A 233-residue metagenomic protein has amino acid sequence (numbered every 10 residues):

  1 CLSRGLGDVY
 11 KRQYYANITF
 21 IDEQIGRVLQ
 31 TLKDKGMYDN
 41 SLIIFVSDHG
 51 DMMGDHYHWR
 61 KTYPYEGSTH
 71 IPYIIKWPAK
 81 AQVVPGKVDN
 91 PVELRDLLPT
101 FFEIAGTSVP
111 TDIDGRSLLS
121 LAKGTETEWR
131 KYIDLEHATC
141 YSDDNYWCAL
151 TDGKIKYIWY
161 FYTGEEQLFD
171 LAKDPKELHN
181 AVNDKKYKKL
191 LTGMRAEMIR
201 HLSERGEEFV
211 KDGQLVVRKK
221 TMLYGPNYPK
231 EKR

Functional and structural regions predicted by a protein language model:
C1-L6, Y10: Single conserved hydrophobic/aromatic residue that forms the stacking wall/gate of nucleotide- or nucleobase-binding
Q13-A16, F20-R27, K189-R200: A non-catalytic, amphipathic alpha-helix used as a structural packing/dimerization or gating element in enzyme scaffolds
Y14, I18-I21, I25, L42-S47 (+3 more regions): Beta-strand elements within well-structured catalytic alpha/beta cores of enzymes that handle phosphate/sulfate esters
Y15, S68, V88-R95, D112 (+2 more regions): Short, solvent-exposed loop/helix junctions and linker helices that flank or host conserved functional motifs
R27-T31, K35, T100, I104 (+2 more regions): Short alpha-helical functional segments enriched in proximate histidine and acidic residues
Q30-V84, E93, S142: Histidine-centered active-site microenvironments of extracellular/periplasmic hydrolases and transferases
H49-D55, E93-L98, E103-Q167, L171 (+4 more regions): C-terminal cap/loop subdomain of S1 sulfatases and analogous C-terminal strand-loop tails that border
A81-P85, K176-N180: Short small-residue beta-strand/loop micro-motif enriched in glycine and branched aliphatics
